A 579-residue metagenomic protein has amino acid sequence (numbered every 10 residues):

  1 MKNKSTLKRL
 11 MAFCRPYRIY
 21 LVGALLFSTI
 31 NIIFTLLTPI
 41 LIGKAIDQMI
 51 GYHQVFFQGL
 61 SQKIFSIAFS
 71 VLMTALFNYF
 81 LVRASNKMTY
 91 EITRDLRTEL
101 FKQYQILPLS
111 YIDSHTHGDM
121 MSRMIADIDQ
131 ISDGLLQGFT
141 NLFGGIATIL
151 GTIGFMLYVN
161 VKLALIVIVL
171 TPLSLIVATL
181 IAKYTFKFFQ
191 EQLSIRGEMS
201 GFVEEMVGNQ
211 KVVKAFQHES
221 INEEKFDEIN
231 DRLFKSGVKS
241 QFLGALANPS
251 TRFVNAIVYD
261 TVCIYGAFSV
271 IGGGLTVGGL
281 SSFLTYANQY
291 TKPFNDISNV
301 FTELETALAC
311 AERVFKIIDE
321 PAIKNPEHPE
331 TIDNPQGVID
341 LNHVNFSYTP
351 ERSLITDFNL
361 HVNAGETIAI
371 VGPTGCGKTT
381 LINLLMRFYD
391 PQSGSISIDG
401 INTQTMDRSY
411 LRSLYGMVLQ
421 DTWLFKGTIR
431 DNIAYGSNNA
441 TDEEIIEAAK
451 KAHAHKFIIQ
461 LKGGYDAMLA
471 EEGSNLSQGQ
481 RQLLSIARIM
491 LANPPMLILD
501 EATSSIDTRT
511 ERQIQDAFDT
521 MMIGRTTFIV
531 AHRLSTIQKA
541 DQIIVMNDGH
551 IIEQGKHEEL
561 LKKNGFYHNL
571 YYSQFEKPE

Functional and structural regions predicted by a protein language model:
K2, P326, I332-E579: ABC-type nucleotide-binding domain
C14, I46, S85-T89, Q105-I149 (+1 more regions): Juxtamembrane loop-to-helix connectors within ABC transporter transmembrane domains
P16-I19, L109-S110, I128-L135, F139 (+6 more regions): An intracellular "coupling" helix at the cytosolic face of ABC transporter transmembrane type-1 domains
L21-F77, Y158-K162, G273-V277: Transmembrane helix-loop-helix hairpins at lipid-water interfaces of multipass membrane proteins, especially the type-1
L26, F34, T38, F77 (+4 more regions): Hydrophobic alpha-helical transmembrane segments of ABC transporter permease domains
G51, F56, F155-V169, K239-E312 (+1 more regions): Helix-loop-helix
Y104, F226, V314, L341-H343: Conserved catalytic Walker-motif region of ABC-type ATPase nucleotide-binding domains
